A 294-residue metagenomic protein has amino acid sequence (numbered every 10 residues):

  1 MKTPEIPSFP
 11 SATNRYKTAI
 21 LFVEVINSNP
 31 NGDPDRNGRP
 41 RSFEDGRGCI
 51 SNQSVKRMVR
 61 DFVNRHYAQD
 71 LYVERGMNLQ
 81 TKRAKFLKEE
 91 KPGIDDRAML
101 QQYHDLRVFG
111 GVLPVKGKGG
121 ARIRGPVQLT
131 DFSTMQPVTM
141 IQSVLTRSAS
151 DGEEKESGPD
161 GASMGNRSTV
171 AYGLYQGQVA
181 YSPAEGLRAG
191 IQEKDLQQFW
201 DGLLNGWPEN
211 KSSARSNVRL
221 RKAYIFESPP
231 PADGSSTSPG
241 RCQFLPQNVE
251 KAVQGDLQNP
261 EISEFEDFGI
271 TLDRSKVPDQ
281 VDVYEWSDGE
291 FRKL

Functional and structural regions predicted by a protein language model:
M1-L294: RNA-binding basic/glycine-rich loop and surface signature characteristic of RAMP-family CRISPR effectors
